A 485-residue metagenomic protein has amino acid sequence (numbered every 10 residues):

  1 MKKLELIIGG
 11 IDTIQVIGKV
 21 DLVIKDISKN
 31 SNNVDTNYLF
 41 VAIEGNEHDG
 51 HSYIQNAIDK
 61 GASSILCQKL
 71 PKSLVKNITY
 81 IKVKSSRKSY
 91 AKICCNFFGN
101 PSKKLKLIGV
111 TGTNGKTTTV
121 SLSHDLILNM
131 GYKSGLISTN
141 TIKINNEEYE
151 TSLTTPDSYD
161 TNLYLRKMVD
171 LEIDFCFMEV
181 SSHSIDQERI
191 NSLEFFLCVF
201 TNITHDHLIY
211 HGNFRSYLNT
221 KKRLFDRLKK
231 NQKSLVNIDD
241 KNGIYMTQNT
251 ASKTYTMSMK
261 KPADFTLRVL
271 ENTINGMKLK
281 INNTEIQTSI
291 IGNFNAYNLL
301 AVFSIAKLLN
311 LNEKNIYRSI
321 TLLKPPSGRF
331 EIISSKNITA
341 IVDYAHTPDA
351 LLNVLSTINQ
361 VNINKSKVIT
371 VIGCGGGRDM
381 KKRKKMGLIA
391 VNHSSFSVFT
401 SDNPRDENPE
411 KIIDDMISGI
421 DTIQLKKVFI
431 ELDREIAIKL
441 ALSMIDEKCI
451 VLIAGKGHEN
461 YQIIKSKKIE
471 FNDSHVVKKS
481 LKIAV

Functional and structural regions predicted by a protein language model:
M1-K92, N96, K241, T266-V269 (+6 more regions): N-terminal leader/targeting and accessory segments in enzymes
M1-V16, T36-L39, A251, A301-K314 (+2 more regions): ATP-dependent carboxylate-amine ligase
I8-G9, K88-I238, N242-T250, L300 (+3 more regions): Phosphate-binding loop of NTP-binding sites
G10, P71-N77, D186, F195-A340 (+2 more regions): Acidic, Mg2+-coordinating active-site environments of NTP-dependent enzymes
L39, S64, L197, K233 (+2 more regions): Well-ordered beta-strand positions
D59-K60, V75, N191-E194, F225-K230 (+4 more regions): Short, conserved loop/helix-junction motifs that constitute active-site signature segments in enzyme catalytic cores
A62, M168-D174, K365, D446-K448: Short, high-confidence coil segments that cap the C-terminus of an alpha-helix and link into the following beta-strand
L74, K143-Y149, D206-H211, R378 (+2 more regions): A short acidic, helix-capping loop that chelates divalent metal ions and anchors anionic groups
